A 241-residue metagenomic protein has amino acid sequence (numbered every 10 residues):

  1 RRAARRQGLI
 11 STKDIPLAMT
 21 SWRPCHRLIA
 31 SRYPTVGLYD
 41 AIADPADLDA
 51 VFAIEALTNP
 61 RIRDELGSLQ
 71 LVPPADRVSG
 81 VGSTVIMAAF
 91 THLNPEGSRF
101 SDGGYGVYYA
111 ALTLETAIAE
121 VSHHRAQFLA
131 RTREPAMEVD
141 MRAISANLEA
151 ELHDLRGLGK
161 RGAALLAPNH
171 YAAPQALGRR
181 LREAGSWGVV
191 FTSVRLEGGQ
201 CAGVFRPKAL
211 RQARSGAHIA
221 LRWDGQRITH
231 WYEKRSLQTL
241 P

Functional and structural regions predicted by a protein language model:
R2-S101, L112, H123-A126, A130-P241: Active-site and NAD+-binding cores of ADP-ribose-processing enzymes
G106-A110: A short, exposed loop/beta-hairpin motif centered on an aromatic-Gly-Thr core
